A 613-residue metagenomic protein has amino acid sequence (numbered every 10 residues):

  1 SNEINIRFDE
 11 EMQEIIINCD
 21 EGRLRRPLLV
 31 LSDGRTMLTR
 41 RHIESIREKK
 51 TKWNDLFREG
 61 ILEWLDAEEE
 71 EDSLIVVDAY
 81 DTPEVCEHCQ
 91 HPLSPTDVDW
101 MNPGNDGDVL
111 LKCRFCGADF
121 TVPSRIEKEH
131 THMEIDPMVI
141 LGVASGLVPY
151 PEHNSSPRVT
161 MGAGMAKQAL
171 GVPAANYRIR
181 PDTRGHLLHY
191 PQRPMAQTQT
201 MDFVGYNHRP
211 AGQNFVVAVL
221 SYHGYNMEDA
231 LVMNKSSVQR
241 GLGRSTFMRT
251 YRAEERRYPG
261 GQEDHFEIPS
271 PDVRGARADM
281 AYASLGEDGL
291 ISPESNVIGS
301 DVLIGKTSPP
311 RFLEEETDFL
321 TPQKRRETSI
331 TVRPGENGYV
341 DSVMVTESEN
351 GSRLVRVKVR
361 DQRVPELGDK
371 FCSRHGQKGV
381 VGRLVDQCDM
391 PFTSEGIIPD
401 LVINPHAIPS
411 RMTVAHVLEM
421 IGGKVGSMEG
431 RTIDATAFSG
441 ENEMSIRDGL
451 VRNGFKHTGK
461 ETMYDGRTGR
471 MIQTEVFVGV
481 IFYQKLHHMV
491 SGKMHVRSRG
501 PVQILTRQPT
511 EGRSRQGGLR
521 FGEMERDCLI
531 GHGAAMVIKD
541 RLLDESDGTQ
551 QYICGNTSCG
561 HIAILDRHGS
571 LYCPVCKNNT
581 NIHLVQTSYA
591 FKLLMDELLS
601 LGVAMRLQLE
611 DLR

Functional and structural regions predicted by a protein language model:
S1-C89, D97-R613: Conduit-forming functional cores of very large proteins
S94: Zinc-coordinating Cys/His ligand positions in small cysteine/histidine-rich zinc-finger domains
